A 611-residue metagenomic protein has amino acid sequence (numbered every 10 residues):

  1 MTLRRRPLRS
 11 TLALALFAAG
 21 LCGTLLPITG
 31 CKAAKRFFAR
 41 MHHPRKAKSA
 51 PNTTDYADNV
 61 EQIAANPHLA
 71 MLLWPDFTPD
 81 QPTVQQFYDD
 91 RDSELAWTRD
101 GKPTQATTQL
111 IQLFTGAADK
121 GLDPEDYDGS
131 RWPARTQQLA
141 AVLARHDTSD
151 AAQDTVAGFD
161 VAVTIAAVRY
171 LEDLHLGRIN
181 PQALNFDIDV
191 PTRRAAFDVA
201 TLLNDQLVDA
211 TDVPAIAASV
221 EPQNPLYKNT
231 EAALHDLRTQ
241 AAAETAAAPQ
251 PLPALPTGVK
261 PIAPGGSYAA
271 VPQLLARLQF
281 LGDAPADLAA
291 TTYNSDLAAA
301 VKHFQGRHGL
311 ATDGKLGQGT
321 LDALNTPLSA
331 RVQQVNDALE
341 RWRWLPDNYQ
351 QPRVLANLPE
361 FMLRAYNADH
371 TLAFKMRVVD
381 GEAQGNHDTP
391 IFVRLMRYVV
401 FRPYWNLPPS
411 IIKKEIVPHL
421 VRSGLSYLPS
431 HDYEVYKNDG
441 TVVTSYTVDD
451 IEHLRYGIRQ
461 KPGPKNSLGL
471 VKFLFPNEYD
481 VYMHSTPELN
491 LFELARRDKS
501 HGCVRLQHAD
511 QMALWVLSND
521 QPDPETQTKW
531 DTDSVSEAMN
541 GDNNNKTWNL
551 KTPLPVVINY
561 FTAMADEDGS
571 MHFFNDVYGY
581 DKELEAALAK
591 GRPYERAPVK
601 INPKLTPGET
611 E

Functional and structural regions predicted by a protein language model:
T2-A15: Bacterial N-terminal signal peptides that target proteins for export
R9-L12, S149, P264, G306: Hydrophobic alpha-helical segments and their boundary regions
A13-T24: Bacterial N-terminal signal peptides
C22, T107-A117, V163, Y170-L171: Short, Φ-rich (hydrophobic/aromatic) sequence segments
K32-D89, V161, I165-R169, I188-D189 (+2 more regions): Well-ordered beta-sheet/strand-loop patches within structured domains
K35-A151: N-terminal, post-cleavage mature segments of outer-membrane and organellar outer-membrane proteins involved
D123-T192, A196: Mature extracellular/secreted ectodomains of secretory-pathway proteins
